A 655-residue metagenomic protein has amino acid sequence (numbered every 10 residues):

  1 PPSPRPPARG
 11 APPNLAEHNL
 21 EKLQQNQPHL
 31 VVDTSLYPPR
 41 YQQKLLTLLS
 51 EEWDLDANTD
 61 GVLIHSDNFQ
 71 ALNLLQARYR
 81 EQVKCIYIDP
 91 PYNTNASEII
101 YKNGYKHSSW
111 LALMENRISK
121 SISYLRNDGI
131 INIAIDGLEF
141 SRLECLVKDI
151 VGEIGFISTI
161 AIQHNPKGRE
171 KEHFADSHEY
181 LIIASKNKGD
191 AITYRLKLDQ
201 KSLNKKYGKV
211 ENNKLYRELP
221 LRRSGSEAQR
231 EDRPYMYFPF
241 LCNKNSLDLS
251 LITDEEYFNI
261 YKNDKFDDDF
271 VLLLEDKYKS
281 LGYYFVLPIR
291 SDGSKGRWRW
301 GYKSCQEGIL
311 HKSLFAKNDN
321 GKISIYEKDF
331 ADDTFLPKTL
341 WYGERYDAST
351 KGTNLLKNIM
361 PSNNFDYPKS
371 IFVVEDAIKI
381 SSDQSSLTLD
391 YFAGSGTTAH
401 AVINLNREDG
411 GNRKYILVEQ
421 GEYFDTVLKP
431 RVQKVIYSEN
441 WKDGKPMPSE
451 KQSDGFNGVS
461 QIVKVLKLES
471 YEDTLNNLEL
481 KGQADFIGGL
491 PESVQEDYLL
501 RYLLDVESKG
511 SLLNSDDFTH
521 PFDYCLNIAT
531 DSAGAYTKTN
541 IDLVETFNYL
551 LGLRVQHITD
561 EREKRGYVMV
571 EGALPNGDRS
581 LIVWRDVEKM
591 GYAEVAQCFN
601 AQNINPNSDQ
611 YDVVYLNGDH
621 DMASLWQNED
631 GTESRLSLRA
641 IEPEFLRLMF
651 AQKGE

Functional and structural regions predicted by a protein language model:
P1-K44, L55, D60, Q76-R80 (+6 more regions): Accessory, often C-terminal, charged low-complexity segments
S50-L74, T350-L387, N404: Glycine-rich adenosyl-nucleotide cofactor-binding module
D54, E81-A96, D332-K369: Active-site-adjacent "gating/activation" loops or surface patches in catalytic cores
I64-N68, K106-M114, F365-S370, F424 (+3 more regions): Phosphate/oxyanion-binding active-site loops and adjacent basic polyanion-contact surfaces
S66, R80-T94, E98, I118 (+2 more regions): N-terminal cofactor/phosphate-binding cores enriched in small/glycine residues, especially glycine-rich loops such as
E81-A96, V147, T388-V402: Conserved proline-anchored active-site loop of SAM-dependent methyltransferases that bridges a beta-strand
K84, P91-L113, R126-D128, L138-E139: Mobile active-site "lid"/loop adjacent to the S-adenosyl-L-methionine
G129-I133: Conserved beta-strand signature within the Rossmann-like core of class I S-adenosyl-L-methionine
